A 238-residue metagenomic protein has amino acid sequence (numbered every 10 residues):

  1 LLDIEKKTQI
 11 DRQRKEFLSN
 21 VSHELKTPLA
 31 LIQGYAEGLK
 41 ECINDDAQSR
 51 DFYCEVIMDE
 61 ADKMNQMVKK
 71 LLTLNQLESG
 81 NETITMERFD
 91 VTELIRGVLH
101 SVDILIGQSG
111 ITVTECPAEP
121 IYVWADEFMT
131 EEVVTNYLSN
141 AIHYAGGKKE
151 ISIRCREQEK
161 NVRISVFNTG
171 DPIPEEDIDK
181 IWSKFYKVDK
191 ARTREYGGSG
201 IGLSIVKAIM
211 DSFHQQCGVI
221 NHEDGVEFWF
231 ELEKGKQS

Functional and structural regions predicted by a protein language model:
K40-Q48: Short acidic helix/loop segment immediately C-terminal to the autophosphorylated histidine in two-component histidine
D59-M67: Short alpha-helical segment of the dimerization/phosphotransfer core of two-component systems
S79-I84, Y122-A125: Conserved micro-motifs of the catalytic ATP-binding
T85-R88, G107, T112-I121: Conserved catalytic submotifs in the C-terminal HATPase_c
A141-I142: Short helix-loop "hinge" at the ATP-lid/N-box region of the Bergerat-fold HATPase_c
I173-K187: Short conserved segment of the HATPase_c
H214-Q216: Conserved glycine-rich
